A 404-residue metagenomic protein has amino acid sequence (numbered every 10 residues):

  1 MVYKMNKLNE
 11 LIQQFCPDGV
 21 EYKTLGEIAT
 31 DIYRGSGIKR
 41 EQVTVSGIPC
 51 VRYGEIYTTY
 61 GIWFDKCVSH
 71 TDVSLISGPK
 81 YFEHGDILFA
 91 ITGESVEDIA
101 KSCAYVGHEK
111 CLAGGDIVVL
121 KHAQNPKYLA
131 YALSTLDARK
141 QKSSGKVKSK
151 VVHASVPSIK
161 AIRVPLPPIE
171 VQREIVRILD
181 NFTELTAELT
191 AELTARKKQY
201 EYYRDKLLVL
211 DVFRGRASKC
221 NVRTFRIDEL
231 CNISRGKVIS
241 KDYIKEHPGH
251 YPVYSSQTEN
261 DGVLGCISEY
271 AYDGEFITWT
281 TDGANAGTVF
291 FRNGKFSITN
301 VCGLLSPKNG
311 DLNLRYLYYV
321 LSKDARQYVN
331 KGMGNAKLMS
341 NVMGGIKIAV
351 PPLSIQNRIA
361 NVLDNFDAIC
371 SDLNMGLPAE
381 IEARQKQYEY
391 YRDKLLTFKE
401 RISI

Functional and structural regions predicted by a protein language model:
M1-Y22, R163-T224, I346-I404: Amphipathic alpha-helical coiled-coil/heptad-repeat segments
L11-G35, A217-K237, H247-T258, G376 (+1 more regions): Non-catalytic DNA-recognition/assembly elements of restriction-modification systems
C16, K39-R40, G78, H108: Short, conserved secondary-structure segments in the cores of folded domains
V20-L25, A29, I48, D86-L88 (+10 more regions): Short, structured motif recognition centered on aromatic/hydrophobic residues
A29, K39-D72, D228-L264, Y270-A271 (+1 more regions): DNA target-recognition patches
R52, C67, S77-L136, E259-D261 (+3 more regions): A short beta-sheet element
K110-D116, V147-P167, F296-V301, G334-P351: A short glycine-rich beta-alpha junction/loop motif
K142: Glycine/small-residue-rich phosphate/adenosyl-binding loop
